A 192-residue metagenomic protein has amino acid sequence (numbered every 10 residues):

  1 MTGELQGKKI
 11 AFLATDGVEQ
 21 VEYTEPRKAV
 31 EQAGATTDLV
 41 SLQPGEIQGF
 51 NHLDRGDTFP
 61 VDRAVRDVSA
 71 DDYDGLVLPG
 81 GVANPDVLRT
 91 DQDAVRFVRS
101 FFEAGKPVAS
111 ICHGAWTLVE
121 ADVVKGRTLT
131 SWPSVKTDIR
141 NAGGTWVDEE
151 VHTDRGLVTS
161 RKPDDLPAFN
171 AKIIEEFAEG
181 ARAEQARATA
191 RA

Functional and structural regions predicted by a protein language model:
M1-A104, V108, W116-T128, K136-A192: Extended, subdomain-level signal for the structured scaffold at the beginning of enzyme domains
C112: Catalytic nucleophile serine of serine hydrolases, specifically the conserved "nucleophile elbow" pentapeptide
